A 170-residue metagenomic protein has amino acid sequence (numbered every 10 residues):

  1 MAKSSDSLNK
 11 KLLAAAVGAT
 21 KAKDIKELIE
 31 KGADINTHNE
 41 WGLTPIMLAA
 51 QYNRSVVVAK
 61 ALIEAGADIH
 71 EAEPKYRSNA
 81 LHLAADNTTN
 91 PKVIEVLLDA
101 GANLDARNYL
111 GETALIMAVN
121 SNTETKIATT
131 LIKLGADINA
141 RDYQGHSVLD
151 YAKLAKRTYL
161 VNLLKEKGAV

Functional and structural regions predicted by a protein language model:
M1-K31, N39-L43, M47, K60 (+2 more regions): Intrinsically disordered, low-complexity regulatory segments in ankyrin-centric signaling systems
M1-L12, A100, L134, Y143-Q144 (+1 more regions): Ankyrin-repeat-protein effector appendages
S5-A14, H38-P45, A72-A80, R107-T113 (+1 more regions): Ankyrin-repeat boundary/"N-cap" motif
A14-T20, L48-S55, L83-N90, M117-E124 (+1 more regions): Ankyrin repeat A-helix N-terminal signature
D24, V57-V58, K92-V93, K126-I127 (+1 more regions): Conserved ankyrin/ankyrin-like repeat signature
K26-D34, K60-D68, E95-N103, T129-D137 (+1 more regions): Ankyrin repeat domain, specifically the short helix-to-loop turn at the C-terminus of the second helix of each repeat
A72-S78, H82-P91, E95, D99 (+2 more regions): Alpha-helical adaptor scaffolds
R107-A155: Ankyrin-repeat and related helical/solenoid repeat scaffolds used for protein-protein interactions
